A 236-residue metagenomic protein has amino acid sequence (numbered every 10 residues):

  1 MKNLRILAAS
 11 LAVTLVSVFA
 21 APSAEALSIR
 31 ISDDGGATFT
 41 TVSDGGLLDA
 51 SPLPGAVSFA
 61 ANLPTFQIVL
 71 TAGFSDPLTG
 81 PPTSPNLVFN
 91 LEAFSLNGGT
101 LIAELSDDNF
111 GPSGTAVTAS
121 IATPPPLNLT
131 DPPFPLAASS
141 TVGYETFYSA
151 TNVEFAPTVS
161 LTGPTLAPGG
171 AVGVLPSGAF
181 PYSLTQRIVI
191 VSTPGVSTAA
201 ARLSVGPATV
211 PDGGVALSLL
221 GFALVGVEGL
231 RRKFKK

Functional and structural regions predicted by a protein language model:
M1-L11: Bacterial N-terminal signal peptides that target proteins for export
R5, V16, E228-R231: Short, well-ordered alpha-helical packing segments
S10-V18: Bacterial N-terminal signal peptides
F19-A26: Sec/Tat signal peptide C-region and signal peptidase I cleavage site
L27-T209: Helix-boundary and membrane-interface capping/anchor signal
P211-L230: A short, hydrophobic C-terminal helix/tail in secreted or cell-surface proteins
K233-K236: Short, charged juxtamembrane terminal tails flanking transmembrane helices
